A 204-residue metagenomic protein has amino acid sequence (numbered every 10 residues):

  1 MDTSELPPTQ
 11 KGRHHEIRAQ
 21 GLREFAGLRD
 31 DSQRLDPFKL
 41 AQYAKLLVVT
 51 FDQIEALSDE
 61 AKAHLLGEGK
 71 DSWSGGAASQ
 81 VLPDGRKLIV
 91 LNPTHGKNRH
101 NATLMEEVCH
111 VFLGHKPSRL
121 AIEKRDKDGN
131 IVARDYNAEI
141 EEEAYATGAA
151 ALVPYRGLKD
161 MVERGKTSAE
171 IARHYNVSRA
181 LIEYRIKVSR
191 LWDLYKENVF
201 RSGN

Functional and structural regions predicted by a protein language model:
M1-N204: Active-site hotspot residues in diverse enzymes, especially metal/ion-binding acidic/histidine motifs
